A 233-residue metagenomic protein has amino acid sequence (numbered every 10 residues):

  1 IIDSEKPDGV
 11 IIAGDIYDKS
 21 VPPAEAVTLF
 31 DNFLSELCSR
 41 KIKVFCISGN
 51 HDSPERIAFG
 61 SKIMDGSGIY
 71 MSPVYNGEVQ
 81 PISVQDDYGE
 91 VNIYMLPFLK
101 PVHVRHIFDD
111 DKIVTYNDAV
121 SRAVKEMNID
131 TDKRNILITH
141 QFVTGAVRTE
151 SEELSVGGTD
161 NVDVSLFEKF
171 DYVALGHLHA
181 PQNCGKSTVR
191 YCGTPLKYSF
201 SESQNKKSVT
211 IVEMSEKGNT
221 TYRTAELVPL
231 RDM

Functional and structural regions predicted by a protein language model:
I1-I12, I16-M233: Extended recognition/assembly regions associated with phosphoester-bond processing machinery
